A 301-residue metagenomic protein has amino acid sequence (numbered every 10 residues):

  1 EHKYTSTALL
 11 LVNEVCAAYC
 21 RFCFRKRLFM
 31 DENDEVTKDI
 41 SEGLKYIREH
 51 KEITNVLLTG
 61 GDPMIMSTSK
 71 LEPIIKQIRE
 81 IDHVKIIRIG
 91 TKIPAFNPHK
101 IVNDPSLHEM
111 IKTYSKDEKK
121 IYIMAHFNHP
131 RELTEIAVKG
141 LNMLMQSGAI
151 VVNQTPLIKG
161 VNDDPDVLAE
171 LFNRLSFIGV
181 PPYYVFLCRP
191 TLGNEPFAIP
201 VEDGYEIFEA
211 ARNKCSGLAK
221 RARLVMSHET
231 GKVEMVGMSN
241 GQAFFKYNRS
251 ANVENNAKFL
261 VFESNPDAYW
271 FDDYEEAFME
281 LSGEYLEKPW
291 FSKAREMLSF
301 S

Functional and structural regions predicted by a protein language model:
E1-L9, R27: N-terminal [4Fe-4S]-dependent radical SAM core
Y4, E35-D39, I136: Short secondary-structure boundary/capping elements
S6-L10, T54, K85: Generic beta-strand structural signal
L11-R27: Local cysteine-cluster metal-coordination motifs and their immediate loop/turn environment, predominantly Fe-S cluster
C20-F22, D31, E254-N255: Short helix/loop capping segments that flank catalytic or ligand/cofactor-binding pockets
R25-E35: Iron-sulfur (Fe-S) cluster-binding segments and ferredoxin-like electron-carrier domains, especially [2Fe-2S]
S41-E49, N55, M64-C215: Conserved AdoMet/S-adenosylmethionine-binding subsite of the radical SAM
S176-S301: Auxiliary Fe-S-binding modules of radical SAM enzymes
